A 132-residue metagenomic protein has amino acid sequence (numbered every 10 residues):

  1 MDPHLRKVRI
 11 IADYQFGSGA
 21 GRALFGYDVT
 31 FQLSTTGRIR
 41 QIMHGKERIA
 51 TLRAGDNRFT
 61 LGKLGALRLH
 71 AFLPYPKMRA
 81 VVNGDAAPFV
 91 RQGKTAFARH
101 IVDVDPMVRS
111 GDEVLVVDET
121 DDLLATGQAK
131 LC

Functional and structural regions predicted by a protein language model:
M1-C132: Accessory RNA 3′-end/elbow-binding domains used by RNA modification enzymes
